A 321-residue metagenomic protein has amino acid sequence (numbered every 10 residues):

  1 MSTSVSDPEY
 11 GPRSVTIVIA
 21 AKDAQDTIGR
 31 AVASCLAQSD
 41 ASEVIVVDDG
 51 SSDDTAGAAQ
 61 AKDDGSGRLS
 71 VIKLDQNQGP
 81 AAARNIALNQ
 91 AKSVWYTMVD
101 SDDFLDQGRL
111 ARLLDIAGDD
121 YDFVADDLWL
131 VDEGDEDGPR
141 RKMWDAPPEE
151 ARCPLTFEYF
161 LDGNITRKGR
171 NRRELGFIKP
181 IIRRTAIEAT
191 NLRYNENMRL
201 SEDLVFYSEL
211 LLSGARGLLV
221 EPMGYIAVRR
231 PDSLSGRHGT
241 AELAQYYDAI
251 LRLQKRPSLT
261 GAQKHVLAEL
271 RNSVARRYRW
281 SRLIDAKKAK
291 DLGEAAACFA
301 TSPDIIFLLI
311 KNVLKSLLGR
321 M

Functional and structural regions predicted by a protein language model:
S2-A241, M321: Nucleotide-sugar donor-binding/catalytic module of glycosyltransferases that assemble extracellular/cell-envelope
T3-V5, V205, L212, G217-M321: C-terminal subregions of glycosyltransferases and related glycan-biosynthesis enzymes
